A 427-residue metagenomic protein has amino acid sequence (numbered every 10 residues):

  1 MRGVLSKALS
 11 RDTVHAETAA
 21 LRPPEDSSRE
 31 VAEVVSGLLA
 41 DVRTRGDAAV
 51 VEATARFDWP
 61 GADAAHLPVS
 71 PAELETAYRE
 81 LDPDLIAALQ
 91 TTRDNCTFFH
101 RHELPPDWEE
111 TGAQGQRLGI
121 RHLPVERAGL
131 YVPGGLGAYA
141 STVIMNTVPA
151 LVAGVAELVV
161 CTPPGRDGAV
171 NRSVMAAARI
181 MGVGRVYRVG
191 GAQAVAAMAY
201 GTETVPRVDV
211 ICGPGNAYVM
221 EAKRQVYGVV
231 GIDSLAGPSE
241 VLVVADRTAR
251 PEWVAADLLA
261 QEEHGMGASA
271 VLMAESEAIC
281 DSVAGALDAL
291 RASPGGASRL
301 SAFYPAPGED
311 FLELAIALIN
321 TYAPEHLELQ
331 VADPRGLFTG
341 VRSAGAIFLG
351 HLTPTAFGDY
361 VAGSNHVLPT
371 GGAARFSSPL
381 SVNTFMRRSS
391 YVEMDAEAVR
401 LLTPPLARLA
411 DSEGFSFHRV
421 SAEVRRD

Functional and structural regions predicted by a protein language model:
M1-E126: N-terminal Rossmann-like NAD(P)+-binding subdomain of aldehyde/semialdehyde dehydrogenases
R2-D12, R185-G190, A302-F311: Short acidic-hydrophobic, aromatic-tinged amphipathic segments that line or gate anion-handling sites
E110-A176: Conserved small-residue-rich beta-alpha loop and adjacent elements that most often cradle the phosphate/pyrophosphate
Q114-G115, G165-A169, V189-A197, P334: Short acidic loop-to-helix transition motifs that present clustered carboxylates
G182-S269: Conserved NAD(P)+-binding/catalytic subdomain of aldehyde/semialdehyde dehydrogenases
A260, H264, L272-A344: A glycine- and small/hydrophobic-rich beta-loop-beta segment that serves as a flexible "lid/hinge" or phosphate-binding
T321-D427: C-terminal core of ALDH-fold dehydrogenases
